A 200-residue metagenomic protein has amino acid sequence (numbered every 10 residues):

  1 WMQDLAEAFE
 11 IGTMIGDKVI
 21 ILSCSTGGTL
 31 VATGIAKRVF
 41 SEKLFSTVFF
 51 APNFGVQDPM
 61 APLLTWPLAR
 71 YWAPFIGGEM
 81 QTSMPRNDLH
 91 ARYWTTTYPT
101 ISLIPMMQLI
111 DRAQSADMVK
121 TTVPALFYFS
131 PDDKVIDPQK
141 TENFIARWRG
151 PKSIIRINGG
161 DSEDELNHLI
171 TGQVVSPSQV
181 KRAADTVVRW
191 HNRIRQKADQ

Functional and structural regions predicted by a protein language model:
Q3-V19: Conserved acidic catalytic loop of the alpha/beta-hydrolase fold
G12, L22-V31: Gly/Ala-rich beta-loop-alpha elbow adjacent to hydrolase catalytic centers
G28-F40, T47, F144: Short glycine-enriched nucleophile-adjacent loop and the immediately C-terminal alpha-helix near the catalytic center
T47-P59, I76: Active-site nucleophile loop of the alpha/beta-hydrolase fold
T100-M118: Active-site nucleophile elbow and catalytic-triad environment of alpha/beta-hydrolase enzymes
T121, F127-F129, D133: Short beta-strand/loop motif that positions the catalytic acidic residue of the alpha/beta-hydrolase fold
V123, I136-G150, R156-G159: Short alpha-helix in the alpha/beta-hydrolase fold that links the catalytic acid
N158-Q200: Catalytic active-site module of serine/aspartate enzymes centered on a nucleophile-bearing elbow/loop
